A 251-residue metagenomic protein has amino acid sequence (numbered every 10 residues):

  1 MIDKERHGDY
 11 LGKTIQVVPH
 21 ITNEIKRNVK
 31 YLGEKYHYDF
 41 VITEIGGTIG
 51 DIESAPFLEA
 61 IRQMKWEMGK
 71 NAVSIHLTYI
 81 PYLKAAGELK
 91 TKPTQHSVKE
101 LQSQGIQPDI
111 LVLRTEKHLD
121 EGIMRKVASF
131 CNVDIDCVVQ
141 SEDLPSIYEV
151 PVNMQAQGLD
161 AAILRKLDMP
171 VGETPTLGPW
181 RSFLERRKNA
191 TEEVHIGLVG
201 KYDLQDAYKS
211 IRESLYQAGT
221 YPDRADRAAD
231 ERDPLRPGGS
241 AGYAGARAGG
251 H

Functional and structural regions predicted by a protein language model:
M1-A225, A229, P234-A248: Flexible phosphate-sensing "switch/lid" loops adjacent to ATP/NTP-binding sites across phosphate-transfer
H251: Cofactor-cradling patches in redox/metallo enzymes
